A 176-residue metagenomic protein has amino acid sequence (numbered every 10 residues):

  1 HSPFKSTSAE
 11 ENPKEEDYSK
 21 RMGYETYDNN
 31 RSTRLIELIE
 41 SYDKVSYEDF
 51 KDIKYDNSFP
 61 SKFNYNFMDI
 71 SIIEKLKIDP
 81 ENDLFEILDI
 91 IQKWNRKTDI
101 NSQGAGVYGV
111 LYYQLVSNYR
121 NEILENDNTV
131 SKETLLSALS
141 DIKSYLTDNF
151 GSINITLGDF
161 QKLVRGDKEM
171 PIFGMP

Functional and structural regions predicted by a protein language model:
H1-Y42, K97-I100, L111-N121, V130 (+3 more regions): Hydrophobic alpha-helical segments
K14-M22, V45-Y55, I72-E74: Glycine- and acidic
S41-K44, I78: Secondary-structure boundary motif
K51-P176: Acidic, low-complexity N-terminal propeptides/linkers enriched in Ser/Thr/Asp/Gly that mediate export, maturation
